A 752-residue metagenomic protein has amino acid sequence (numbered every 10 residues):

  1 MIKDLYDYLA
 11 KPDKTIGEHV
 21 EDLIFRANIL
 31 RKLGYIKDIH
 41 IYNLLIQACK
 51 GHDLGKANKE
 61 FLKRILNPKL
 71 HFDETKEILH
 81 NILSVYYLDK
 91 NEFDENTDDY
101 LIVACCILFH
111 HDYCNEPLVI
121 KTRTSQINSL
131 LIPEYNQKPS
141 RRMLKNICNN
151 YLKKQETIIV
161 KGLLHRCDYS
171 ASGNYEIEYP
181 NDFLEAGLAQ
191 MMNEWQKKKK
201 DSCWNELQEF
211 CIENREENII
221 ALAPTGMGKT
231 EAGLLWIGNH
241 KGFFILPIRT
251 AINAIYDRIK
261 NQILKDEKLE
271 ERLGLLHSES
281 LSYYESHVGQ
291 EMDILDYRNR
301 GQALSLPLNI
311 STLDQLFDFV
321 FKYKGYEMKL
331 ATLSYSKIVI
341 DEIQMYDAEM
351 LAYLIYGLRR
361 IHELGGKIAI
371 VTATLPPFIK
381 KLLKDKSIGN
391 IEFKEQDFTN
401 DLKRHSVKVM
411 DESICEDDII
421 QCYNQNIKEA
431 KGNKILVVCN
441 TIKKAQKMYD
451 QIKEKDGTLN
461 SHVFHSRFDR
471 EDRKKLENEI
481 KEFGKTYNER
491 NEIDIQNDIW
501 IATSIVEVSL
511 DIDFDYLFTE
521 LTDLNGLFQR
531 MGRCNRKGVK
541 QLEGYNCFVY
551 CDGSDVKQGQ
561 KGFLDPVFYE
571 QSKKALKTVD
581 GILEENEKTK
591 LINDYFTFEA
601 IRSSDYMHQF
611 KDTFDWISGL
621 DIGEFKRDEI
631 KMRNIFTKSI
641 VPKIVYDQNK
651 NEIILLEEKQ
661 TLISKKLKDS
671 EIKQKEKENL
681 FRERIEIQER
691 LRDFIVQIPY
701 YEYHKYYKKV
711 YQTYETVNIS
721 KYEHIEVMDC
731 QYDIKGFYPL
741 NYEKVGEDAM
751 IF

Functional and structural regions predicted by a protein language model:
I2-G187: Accessory nucleic-acid engagement/destabilization modules that flank
D99, K380, D417, Q421-A430 (+4 more regions): C-terminal helicase lobe and adjacent C-terminal extensions/tails of nucleic-acid helicase motors
R215-W236: Walker A/P-loop
N239-L264, H277-S280, L375-K380, I442: Conserved Walker A/P-loop ATP-binding site and its immediately adjacent core in helicase/helicase-like ATPase domains
E267-K322: Inter-Walker segment of RecA-like/P-loop motor cores
L275-S286, I442-K443, S461-E477, I501-E507: Conserved helicase motor
M328-K337, I343-D397: Post-DEXD/H (motif II) to motif III coupling segment of the RecA-like Helicase ATP-binding lobe
P377-A430: Interdomain hinge/linker at the junction between the two RecA-like core domains of SF2 helicases
